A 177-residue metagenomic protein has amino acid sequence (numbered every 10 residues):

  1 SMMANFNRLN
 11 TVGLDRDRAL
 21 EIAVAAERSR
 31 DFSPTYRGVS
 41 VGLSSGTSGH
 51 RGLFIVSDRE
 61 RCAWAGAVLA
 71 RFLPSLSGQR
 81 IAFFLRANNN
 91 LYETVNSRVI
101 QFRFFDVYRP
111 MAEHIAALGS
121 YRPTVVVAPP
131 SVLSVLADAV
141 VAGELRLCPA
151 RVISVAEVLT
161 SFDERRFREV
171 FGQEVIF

Functional and structural regions predicted by a protein language model:
S1-L43, G49-A63, L69-L76, A87 (+4 more regions): Nucleotide 5′-phosphate-binding alpha/beta core
A4-N5, N90-Y92, V135: Short active-site-adjacent helix-start/loop capping segments
R18-E21, Y92-V95, V141-L145: A short alpha-helix capping/helix-coil boundary motif
S45-S48, S97-V99: Acidic/polar active-site rim loop that often engages polyanionic ligands
A70-V107: Conserved AMP-binding loop of ANL adenylate-forming enzymes
S97-F177: Active-site glycine/GP-rich loop and adjacent strand/helix microenvironment that borders small-molecule binding pockets
